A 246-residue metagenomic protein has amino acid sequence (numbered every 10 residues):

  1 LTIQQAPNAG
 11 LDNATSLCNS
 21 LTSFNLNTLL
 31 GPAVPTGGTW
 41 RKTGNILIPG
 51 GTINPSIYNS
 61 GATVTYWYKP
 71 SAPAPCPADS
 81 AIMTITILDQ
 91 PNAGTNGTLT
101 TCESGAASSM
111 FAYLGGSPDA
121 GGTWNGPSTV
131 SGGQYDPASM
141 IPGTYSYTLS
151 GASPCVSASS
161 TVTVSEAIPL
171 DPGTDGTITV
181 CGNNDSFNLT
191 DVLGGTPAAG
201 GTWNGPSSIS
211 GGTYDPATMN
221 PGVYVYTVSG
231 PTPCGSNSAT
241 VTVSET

Functional and structural regions predicted by a protein language model:
L1-T246: Proline- and Ser/Thr-rich low-complexity, intrinsically disordered segments
